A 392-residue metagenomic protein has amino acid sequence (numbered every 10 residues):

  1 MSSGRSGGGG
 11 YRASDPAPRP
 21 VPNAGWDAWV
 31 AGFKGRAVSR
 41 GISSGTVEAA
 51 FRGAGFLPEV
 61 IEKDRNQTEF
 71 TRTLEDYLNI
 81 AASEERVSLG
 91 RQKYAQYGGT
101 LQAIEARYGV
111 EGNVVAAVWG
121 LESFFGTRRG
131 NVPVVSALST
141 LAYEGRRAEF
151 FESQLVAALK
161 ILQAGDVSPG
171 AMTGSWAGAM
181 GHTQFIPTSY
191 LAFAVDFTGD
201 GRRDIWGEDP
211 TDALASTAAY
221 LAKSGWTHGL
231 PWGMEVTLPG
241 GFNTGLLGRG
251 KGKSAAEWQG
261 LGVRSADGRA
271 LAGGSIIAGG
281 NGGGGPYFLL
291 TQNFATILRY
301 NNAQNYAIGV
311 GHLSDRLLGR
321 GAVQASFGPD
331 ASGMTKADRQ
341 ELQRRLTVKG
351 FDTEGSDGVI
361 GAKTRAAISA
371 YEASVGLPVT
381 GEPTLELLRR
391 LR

Functional and structural regions predicted by a protein language model:
M1-A49, K349, A373, R389-R392: N-terminal secretory targeting signals
P16-P20, A24-F33, K336-L342, D357-R365: Primarily a LysM-type cell-wall glycan-binding module
I42-G273, G285-F288, T296-S314, L318-K336 (+2 more regions): Catalytic glycan-binding domains that act on GlcNAc-containing polysaccharides
A50, I161, Y220, L313 (+4 more regions): Generic, well-ordered alpha-helical scaffold segments in large soluble proteins
Y287-L290, D352: Extended, compositionally biased non-globular segments
M334-R339, T347-L391: Short acidic, glycine/serine/threonine-rich helix-capping segments at coil-helix boundaries
